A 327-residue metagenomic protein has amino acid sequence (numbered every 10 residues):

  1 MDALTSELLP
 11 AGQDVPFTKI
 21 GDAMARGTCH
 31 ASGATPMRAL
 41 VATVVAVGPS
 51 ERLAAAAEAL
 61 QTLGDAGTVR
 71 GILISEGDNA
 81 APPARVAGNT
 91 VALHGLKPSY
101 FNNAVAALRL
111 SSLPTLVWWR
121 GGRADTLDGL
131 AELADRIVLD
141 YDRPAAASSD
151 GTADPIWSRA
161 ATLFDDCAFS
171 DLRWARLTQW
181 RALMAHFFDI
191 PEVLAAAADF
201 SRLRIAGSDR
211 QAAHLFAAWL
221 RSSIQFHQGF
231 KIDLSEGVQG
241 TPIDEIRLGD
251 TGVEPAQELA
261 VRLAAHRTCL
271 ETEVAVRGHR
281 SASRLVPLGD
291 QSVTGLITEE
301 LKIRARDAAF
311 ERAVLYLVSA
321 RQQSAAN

Functional and structural regions predicted by a protein language model:
M1-R38, W174-V193, R304-A325: Short N-terminal or domain-adjacent regulatory/targeting segments
M1-W118: An N-terminal, globular interaction/scaffold subdomain
M24, T28-S32, R38, A42 (+3 more regions): C-terminal structured domains
P49, H94, P98, S170 (+1 more regions): Short, charged/polar micro-motifs that form catalytic or ligand-binding hotspots
A56-A57, L127-G129, A213-A218: A short acidic (Asp/Glu
G64-I190, R262-T268, R277-Q323: Extended, well-ordered protein cores
V86-G88, A134, A198-F200, I243-E245: A broad structural signal for short, well-ordered beta-strand segments within beta-sheet-rich domains
R173-I232, E245: ATP/pyrophosphate-binding catalytic subdomain of soluble kinases
